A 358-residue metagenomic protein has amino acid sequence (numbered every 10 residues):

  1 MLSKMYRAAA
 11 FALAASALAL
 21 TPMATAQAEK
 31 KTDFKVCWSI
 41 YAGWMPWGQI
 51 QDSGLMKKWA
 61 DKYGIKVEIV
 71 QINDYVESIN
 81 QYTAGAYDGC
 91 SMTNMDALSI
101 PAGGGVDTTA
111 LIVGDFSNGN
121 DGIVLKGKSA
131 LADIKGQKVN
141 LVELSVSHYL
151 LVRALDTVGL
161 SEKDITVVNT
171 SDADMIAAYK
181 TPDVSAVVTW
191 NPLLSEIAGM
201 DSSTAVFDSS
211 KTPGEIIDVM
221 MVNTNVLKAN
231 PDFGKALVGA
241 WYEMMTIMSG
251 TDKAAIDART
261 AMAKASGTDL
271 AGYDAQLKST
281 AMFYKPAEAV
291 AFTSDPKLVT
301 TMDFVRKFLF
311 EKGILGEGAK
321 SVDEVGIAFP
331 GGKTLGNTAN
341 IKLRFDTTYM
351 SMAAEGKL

Functional and structural regions predicted by a protein language model:
M1-A12: Bacterial N-terminal signal peptides that target proteins for export
S16-A26: C-terminal segment of classical bacterial N-terminal signal peptides
A28-N169, S185-N191, G214, K357-L358: Short, glycine-/small- and polar/acidic-enriched structural segments that line small-molecule recognition paths
G54, A60, A86, S91-N94 (+9 more regions): Sec/Tat-exported extracytoplasmic proteins
N73-V76, L141-Y149, A173, V188 (+3 more regions): Soluble non-cytosolic domains of exported or imported proteins
D96, D174-L270: Pocket-lining segment of extracytoplasmic ligand-binding domains
A229-G318: Secondary-structure end/capping motifs
R306-L358: Conserved C-terminal helix/tail region of periplasmic/extracytoplasmic solute-binding proteins
